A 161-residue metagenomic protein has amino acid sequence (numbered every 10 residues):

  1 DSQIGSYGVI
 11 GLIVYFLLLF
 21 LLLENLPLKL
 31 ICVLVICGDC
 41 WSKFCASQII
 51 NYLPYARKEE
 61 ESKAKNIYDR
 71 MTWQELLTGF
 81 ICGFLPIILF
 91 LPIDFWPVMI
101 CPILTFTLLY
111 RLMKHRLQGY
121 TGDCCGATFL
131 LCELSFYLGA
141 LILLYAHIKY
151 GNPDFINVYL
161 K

Functional and structural regions predicted by a protein language model:
D1-S6: Aspartate-rich (DDxxD/NDxxD/DxxxD) Mg2+/diphosphate-binding motifs and their adjoining helix-loop segments
Y7-K161: Hydrophobic alpha-helical transmembrane segments
